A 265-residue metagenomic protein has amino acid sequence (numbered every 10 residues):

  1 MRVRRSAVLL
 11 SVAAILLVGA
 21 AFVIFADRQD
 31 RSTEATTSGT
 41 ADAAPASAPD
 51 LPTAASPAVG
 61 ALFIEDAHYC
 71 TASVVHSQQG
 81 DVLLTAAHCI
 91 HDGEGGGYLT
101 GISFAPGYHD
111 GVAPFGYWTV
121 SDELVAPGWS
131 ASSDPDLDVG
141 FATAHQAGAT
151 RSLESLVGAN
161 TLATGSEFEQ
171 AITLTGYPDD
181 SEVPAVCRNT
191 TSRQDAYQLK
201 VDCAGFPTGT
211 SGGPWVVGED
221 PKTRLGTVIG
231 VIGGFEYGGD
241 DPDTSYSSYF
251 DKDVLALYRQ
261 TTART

Functional and structural regions predicted by a protein language model:
M1-S77, A256, Q260-T265: Protease-domain processing segments flanking chymotrypsin-fold serine proteases, especially trypsin-like
P45-P57, H68, G96-G97, G101-A149: Conserved catalytic-core segment of clan PA serine endopeptidases
L51-H109, T191-D195, C203: Catalytic histidine site
L83-A87, P106, L174-G176, R224-G234: Catalytic Cys-His active-site segments of thiol-dependent hydrolases/isopeptidases
C89-I90, Y108-G111, Q146-A149, D179 (+2 more regions): Acidic glycine-/aspartate-rich tracts in secreted/extracellular proteins
V120-E123, P135-G209: Chymotrypsin/trypsin-fold serine protease catalytic domain
G205-V231: Catalytic nucleophile loop of clan PA
I229, G233-T265: C-terminal cap/linker of serine protease catalytic domains
